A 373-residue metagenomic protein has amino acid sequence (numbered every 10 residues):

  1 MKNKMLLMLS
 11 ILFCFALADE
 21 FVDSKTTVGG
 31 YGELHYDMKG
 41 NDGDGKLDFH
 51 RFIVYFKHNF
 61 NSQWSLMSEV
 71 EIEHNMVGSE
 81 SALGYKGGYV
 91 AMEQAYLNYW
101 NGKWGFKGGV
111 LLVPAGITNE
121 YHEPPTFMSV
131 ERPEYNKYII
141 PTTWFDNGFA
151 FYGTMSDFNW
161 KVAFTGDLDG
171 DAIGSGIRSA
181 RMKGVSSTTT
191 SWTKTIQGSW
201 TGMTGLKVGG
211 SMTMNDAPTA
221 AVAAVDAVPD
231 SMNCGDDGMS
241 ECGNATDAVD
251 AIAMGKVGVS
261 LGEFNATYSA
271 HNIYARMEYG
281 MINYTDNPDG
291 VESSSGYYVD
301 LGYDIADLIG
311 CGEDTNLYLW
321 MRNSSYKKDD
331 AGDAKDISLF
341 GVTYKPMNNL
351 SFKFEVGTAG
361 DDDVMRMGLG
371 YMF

Functional and structural regions predicted by a protein language model:
M5-Y31, Y36-G45, L112, I117 (+4 more regions): Outer-membrane beta-barrel biogenesis signature
E20-K39, G43-G170, T190-V208, Y303 (+3 more regions): Outer membrane beta-barrel
D37-K39, V130-Y135, I177-M182, P218-A220 (+2 more regions): Extracytoplasmic loops and strand-loop junctions of Gram-negative outer membrane beta-barrel proteins
K39-G43, V77-E80, A115-E120, D169-G174 (+5 more regions): Outer-membrane beta-barrel proteins
D42-D48, A82-M92, I139-T143, G184-T190 (+6 more regions): Replace "Gram-negative outer membrane beta-barrel proteins" with "bacterial and organellar outer membrane beta-barrel
F151, L301, D362-F373: Outer-membrane beta-barrel "beta-signal"
W200-D329: Detector for outer-membrane/organellar transmembrane beta-barrel domains, recognizing the amphipathic beta-strand
I337-D362: Internal helix-turn-beta structural module
